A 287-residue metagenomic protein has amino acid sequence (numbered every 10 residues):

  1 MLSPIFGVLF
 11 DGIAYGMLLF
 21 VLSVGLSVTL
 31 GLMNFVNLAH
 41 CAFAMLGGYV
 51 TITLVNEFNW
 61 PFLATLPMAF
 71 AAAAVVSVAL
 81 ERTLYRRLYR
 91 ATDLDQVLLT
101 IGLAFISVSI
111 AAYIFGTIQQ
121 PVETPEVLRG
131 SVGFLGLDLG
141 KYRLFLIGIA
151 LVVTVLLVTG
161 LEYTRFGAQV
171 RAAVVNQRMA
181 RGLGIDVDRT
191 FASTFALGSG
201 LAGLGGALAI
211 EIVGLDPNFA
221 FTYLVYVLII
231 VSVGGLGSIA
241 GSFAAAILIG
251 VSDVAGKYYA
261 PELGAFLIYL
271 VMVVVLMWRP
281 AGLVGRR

Functional and structural regions predicted by a protein language model:
M1-L22, V50, P61-T65, A91-V97 (+3 more regions): Membrane-interfacial amphipathic/re-entrant helices at transmembrane-helix boundaries
L2-L18, G160-R165, F191-V233, D253-A265: Inter-helical junctions in multi-pass inner-membrane proteins, predominant in energy-converting antiporter-like
F10, L32-A79, T83: Membrane-embedded helix boundary and interhelical linker motif in transport proteins
Y15, F134, D138-L215, I239-A245: Helix-loop-helix "hairpin" substructures at the membrane interface of multi-pass membrane proteins
L26-G47, F62, R90-Q96, F166-Q169 (+6 more regions): Short, non-helical or kinked segments that cap or interrupt transmembrane helices
N59-A104, I110, A244-I249, R279-P280: Alpha-helical transmembrane segments within multi-pass membrane transporters and channels
T83, I114, V175-G182, D186-R189 (+1 more regions): Cytosolic-side transmembrane-helix boundaries in multi-pass membrane proteins
L88, T92-Y163, T190-S193, A255 (+2 more regions): Transmembrane helix-bundle core of multi-pass membrane transporters and related energy-transducing complexes
